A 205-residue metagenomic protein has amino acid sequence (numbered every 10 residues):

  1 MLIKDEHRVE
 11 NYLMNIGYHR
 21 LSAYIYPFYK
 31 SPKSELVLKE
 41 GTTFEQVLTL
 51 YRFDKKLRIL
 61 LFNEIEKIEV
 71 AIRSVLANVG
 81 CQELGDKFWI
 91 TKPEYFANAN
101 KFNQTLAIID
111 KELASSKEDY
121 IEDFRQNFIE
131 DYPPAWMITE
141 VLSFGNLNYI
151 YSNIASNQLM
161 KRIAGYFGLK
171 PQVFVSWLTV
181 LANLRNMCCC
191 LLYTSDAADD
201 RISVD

Functional and structural regions predicted by a protein language model:
M1-N183, S195: Extended intrinsically disordered or low-complexity regions, especially N/C-terminal cytosolic tails and loops, rather
Y193-D200: Conserved small/polar residues in nucleotide/adenosyl-binding loops
I202-V204: Short hydrophobic transmembrane-like helices used for membrane targeting/insertion
